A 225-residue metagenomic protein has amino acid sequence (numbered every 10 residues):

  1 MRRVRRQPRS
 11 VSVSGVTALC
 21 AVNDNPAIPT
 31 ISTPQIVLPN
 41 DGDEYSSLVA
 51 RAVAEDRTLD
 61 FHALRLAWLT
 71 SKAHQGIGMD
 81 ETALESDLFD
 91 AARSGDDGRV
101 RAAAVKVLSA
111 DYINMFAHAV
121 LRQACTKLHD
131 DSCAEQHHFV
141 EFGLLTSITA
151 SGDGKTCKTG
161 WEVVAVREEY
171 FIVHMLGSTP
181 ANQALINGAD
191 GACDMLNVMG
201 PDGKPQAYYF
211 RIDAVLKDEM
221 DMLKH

Functional and structural regions predicted by a protein language model:
C20, N25-R101, I148, T156-H225: N-terminal alpha-helical interaction modules that lie
L84, H118-L121: TPR repeat positional signature
D90, A124-C125: Residue-level signature for tetratricopeptide repeat
R101-A102, H118-A119, S132-F139, Y209: Conserved positions within tetratricopeptide repeat
V105-S109, G143: Conserved structural position within tetratricopeptide repeats
D111-I113, T146: Short coil turns that delineate tetratricopeptide repeat
T126-T149: TPR/TPR-like (Sel1-like) alpha-helical repeat modules
